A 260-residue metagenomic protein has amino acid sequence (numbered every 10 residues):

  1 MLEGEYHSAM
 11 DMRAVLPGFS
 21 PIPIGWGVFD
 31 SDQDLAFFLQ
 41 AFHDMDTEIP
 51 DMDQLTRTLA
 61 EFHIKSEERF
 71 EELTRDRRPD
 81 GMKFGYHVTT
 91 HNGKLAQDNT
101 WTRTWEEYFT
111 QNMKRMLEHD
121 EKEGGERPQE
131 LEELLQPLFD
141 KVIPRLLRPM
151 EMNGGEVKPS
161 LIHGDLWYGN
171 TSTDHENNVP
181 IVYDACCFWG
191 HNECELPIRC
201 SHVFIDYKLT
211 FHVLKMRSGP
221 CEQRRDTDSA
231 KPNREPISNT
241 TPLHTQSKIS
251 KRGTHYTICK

Functional and structural regions predicted by a protein language model:
M1-E107, Q111, H119: ATP-binding pocket architecture of kinase catalytic cores
L2, M52-L55, E132-L135, R252-H255: Hydrophobic packing residues in well-ordered alpha-helices of helical domains and bundles
G4-E5, R145-L146, M152-N153: Short Pro/Gly-enriched beta-strand edge/turn motifs at strand-loop
S31-L35, T47-I49, N170, W189-H191 (+1 more regions): Short catalytic/ligand-binding loop motif for oxyanion handling, primarily in non-cytosolic enzymes, centered on
P50, M152-V157: Short pre-active-site segment immediately N-terminal to the catalytic Zn-binding motif
Q97-P149: Hydrophobic, aromatic-enriched interface-forming segments
W105-T110, K114, E118-H119, G155-L161 (+2 more regions): Active-site Asp-x-Gly
L243-K260: ATP/Mg2+ or Mg2+-diphosphate-binding catalytic cores that bind nucleotide phosphates or diphosphates via glycine-rich
